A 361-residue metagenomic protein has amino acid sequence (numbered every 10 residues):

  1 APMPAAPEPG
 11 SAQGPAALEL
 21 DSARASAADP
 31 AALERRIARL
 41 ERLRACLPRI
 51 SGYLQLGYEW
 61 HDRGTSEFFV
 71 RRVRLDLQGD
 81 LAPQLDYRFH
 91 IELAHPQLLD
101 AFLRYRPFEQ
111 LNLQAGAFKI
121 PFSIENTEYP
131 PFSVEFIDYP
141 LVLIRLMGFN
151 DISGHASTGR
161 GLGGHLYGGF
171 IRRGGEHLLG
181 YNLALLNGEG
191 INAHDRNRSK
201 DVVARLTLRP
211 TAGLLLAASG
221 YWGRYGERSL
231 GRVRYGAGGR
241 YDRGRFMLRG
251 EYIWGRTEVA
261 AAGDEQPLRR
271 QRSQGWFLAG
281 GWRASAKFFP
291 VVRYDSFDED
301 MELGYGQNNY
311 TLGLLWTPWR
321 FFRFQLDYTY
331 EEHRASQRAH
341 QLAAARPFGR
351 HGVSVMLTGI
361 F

Functional and structural regions predicted by a protein language model:
A1-G57, F361: N-terminal periplasmic/intermembrane-space "pro-region" immediately following the signal or transit peptide
A6, A17-E19, A27, A32 (+5 more regions): Intrinsically disordered, low-complexity regulatory regions of eukaryotic regulatory proteins
P9, P15, L20-S22, P30 (+6 more regions): Short linear motifs in intrinsically disordered/low-complexity regions
G10, D21-A23, A31, R36 (+8 more regions): Intrinsically disordered, low-complexity regions of eukaryotic proteins
L20, A31-R35, L40, E67-V70 (+4 more regions): General helical secondary-structure elements
I37-I191, R196-V203, T207-L216, A279-W282 (+2 more regions): Outer membrane beta-barrel
D62-R63, R88, R104-R106, N112 (+3 more regions): Outer-membrane beta-barrel pore domains
